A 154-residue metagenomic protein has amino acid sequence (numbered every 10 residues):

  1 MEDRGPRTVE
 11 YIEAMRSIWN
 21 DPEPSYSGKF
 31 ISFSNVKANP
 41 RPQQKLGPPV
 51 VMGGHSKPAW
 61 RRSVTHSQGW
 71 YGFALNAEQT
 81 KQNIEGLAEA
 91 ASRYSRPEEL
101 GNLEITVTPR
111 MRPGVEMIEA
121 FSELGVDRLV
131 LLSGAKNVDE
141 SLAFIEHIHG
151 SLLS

Functional and structural regions predicted by a protein language model:
M1-S154: Active-site-adjacent structural elements that line small-molecule/cofactor binding pockets in enzymes
